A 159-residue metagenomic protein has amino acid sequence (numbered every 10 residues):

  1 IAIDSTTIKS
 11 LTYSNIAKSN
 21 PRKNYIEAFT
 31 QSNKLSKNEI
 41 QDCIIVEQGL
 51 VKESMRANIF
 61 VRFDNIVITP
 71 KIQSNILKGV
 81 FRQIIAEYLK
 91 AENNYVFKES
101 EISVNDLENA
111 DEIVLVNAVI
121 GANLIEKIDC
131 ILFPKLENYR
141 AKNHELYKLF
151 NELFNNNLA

Functional and structural regions predicted by a protein language model:
I1-A159: Helix-start/capping segments and mature chain N-termini
